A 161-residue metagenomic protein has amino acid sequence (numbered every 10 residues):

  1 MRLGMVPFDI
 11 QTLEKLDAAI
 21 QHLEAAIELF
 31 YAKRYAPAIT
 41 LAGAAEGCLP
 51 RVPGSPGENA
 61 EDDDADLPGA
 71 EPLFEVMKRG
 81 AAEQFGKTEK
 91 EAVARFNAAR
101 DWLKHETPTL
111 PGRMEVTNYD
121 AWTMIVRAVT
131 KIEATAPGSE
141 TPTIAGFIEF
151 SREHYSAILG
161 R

Functional and structural regions predicted by a protein language model:
M1-A36: Charged alpha-helical initiation segments
T12, A19, Y31, A38 (+2 more regions): Generic alpha-helix initiation/capping and coil-helix boundary signal
I20, A42-E46, N97: Generic structural concept
L23, I27, L49, R100 (+1 more regions): A structural signal for well-ordered alpha-helices, especially hydrophobic packing surfaces of coiled-coils
F30, A42, E46-L49, K104 (+1 more regions): Generic helix-packing signal
A36-A70: Short, contiguous, well-structured surface segments enriched in hydrophobic/aromatic residues
D63-R161: Long, charged low-complexity segments
